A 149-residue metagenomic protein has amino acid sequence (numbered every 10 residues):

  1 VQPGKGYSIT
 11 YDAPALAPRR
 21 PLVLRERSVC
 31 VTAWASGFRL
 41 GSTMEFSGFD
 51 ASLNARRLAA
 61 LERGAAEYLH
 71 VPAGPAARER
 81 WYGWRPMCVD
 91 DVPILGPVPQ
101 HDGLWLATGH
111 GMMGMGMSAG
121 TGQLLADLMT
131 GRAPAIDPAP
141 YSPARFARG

Functional and structural regions predicted by a protein language model:
V1-D102: Active-site substrate-recognition segment that forms the wall of the catalytic cavity or substrate channel
I94, V98-G149: C-terminal lid/capping helical subdomain adjacent to the catalytic/cofactor pocket in oxidative enzymes
